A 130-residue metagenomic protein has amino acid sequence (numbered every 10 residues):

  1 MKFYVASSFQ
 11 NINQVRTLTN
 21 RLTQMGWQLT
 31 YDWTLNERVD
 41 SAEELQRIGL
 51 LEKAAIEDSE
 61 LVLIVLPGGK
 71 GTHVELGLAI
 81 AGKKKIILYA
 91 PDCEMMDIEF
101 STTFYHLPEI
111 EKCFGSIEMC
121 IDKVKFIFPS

Functional and structural regions predicted by a protein language model:
M1-S130: Conserved catalytic or regulatory cores that recognize and/or transform ribose-phosphate-containing ligands
